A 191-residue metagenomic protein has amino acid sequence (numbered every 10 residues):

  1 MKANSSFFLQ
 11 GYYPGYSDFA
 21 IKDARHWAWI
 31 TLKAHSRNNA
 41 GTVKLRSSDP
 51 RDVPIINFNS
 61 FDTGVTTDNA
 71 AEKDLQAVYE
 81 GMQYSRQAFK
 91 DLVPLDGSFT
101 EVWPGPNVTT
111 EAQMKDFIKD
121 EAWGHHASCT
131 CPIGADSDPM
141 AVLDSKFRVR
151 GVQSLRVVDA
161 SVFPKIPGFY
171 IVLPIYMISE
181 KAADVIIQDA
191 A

Functional and structural regions predicted by a protein language model:
M1-P174, A182-A191: FAD-dependent oxidoreductase catalytic-site/capping-region signature
